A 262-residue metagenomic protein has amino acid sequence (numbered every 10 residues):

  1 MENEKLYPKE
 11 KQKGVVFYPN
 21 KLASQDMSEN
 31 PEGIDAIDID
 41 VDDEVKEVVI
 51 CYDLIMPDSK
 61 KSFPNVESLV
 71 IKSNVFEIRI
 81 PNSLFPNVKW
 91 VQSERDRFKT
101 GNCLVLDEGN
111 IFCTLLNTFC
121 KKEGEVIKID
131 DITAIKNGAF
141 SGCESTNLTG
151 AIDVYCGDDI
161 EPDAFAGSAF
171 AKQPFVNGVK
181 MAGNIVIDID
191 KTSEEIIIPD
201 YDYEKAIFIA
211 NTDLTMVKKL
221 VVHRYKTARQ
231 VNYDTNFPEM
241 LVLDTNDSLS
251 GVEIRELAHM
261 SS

Functional and structural regions predicted by a protein language model:
M1-K136, G142-P162, G167-G183, D190-S262: Structural signature of tandem-repeat unit edges
